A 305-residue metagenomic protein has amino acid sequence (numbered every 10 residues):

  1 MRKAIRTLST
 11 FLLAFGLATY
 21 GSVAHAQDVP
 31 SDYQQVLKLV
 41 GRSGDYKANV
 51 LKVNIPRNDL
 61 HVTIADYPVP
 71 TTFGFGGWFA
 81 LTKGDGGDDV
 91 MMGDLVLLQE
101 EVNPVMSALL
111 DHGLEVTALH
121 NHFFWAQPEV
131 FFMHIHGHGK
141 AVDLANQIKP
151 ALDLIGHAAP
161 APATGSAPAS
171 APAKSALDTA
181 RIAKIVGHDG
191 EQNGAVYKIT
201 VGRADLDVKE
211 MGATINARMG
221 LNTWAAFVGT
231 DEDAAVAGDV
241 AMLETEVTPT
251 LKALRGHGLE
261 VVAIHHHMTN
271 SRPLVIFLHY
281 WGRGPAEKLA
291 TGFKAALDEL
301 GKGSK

Functional and structural regions predicted by a protein language model:
M1-R6: N-terminal secretory signal peptides that target proteins for export/translocation
S9-Y20: Bacterial N-terminal signal peptides
Y20-A26: Sec/Tat signal peptide C-region and signal peptidase I cleavage site
Q27-E129, H136-V275, W281-K305: Long, contiguous binding/interaction regions
